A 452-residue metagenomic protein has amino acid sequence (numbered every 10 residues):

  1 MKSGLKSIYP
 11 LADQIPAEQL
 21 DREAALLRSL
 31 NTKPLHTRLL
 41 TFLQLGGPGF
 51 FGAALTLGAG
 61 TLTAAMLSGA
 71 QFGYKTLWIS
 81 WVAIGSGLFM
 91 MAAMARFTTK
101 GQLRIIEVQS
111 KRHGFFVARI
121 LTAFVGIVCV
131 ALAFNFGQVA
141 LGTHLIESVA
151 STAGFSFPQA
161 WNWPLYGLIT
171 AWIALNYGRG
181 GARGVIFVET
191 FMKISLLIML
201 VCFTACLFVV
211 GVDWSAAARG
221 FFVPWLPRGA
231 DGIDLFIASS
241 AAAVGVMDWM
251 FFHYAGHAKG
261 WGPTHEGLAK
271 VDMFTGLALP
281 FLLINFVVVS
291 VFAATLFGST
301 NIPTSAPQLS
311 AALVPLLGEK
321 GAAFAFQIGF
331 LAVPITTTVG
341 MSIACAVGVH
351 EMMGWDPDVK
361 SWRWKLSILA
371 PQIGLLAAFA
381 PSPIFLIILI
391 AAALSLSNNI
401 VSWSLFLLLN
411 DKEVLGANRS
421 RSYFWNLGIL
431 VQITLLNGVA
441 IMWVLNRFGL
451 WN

Functional and structural regions predicted by a protein language model:
A25-L30, A65-L67, A92-V117, H144-G154 (+3 more regions): Flexible loop linkers connecting adjacent transmembrane helices in multi-pass alpha-helical membrane transporters
L35-L39, G73, K100-C129, S151-S156 (+3 more regions): Transmembrane-helix boundary/entry motifs in multi-pass membrane transporters
L40, L67-A92, F115-R119, S395-N398: Extracellular loop-to-transmembrane helix junctions
W78-M94, A241-V244, L268-T295: Selective recognition of specific alpha-helical transmembrane segments in multi-pass small-molecule
R119-F155, G181, P334-M353, L396 (+1 more regions): Hydrophobic transmembrane alpha-helices that form the core helical bundles of multi-pass secondary transporters
T122-F124, S151-G180, I194-C202, D358-L375 (+1 more regions): Transmembrane alpha-helical segments of multi-pass small-molecule transport proteins
G178-V210, A391-N398, G428-V431: Membrane-interface loop-to-helix entry segments
L196-W225, F236-A238, A242-H253, S404-V414 (+1 more regions): Hydrophobic alpha-helical segments and their helix-loop junctions in multi-pass secondary transporters
